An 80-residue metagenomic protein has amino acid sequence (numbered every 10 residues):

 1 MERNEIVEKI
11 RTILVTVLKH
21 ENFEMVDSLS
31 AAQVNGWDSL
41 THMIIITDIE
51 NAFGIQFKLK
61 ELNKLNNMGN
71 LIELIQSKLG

Functional and structural regions predicted by a protein language model:
E2-G36, T41-I46, N51-G80: Phosphopantetheine-dependent thiolation modules in NRPS/PKS and related acyl-activating systems
